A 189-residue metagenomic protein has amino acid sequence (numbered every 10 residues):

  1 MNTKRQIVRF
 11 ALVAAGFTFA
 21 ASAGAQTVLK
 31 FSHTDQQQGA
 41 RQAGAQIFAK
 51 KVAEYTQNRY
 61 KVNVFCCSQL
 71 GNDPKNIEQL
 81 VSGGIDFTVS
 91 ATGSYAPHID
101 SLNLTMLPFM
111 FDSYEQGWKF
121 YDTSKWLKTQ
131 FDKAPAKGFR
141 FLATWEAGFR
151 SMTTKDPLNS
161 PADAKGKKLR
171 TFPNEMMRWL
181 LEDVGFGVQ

Functional and structural regions predicted by a protein language model:
M1-A11: Bacterial N-terminal signal peptides that target proteins for export
A15-G24: N-terminal signal peptide c-region/cleavage motif recognized by signal peptidases
A25-L29: Cleaved targeting-peptide boundary
K30-I47, C67-N72: Extracytoplasmic "Venus flytrap"
Q38-N63, N174-L181: Short, polar/charged alpha-helical segment
A49-K50, D86, A91-V188: Contiguous mixed-secondary-structure segments that line small-molecule binding/active-site clefts of soluble domains
F65-E78, F172-M176, V188-Q189: Short helix-initiation/N-cap motifs at beta->coil->alpha
D73-A91: Periplasmic binding protein-like
